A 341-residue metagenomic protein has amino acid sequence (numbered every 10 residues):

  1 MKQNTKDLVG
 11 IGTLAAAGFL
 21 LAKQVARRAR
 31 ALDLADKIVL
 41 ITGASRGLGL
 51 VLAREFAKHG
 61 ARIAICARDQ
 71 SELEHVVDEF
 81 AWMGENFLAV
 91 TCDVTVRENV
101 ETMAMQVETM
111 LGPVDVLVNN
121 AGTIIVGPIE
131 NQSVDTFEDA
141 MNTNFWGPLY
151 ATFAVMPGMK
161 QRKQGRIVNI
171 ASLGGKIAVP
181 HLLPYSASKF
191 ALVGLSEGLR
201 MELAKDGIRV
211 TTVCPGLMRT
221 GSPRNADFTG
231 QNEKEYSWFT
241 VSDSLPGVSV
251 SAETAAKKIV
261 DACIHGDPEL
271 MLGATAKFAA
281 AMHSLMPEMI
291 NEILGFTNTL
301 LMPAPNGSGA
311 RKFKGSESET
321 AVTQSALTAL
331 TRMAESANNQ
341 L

Functional and structural regions predicted by a protein language model:
I38, S45-R46: Conserved glycine-rich cofactor-binding loop
H59-V76: Conserved glycine-rich Rossmann-like NAD(P)H-binding loop of the short-chain dehydrogenase/reductase
Q70-S71, T91-T102, V134: The beta1-alpha1 cofactor-binding region of Rossmann-like NAD(H)/NADP(H)-dependent oxidoreductases
P128-I129, S133-E138: Substrate-binding pocket helix/loop in short-chain dehydrogenase/reductase
T152, S188: Active-site helix of classical SDR
S172: Residue(s) in the substrate-gating loop at a strand-loop-helix junction that position the organic substrate next
K205-P303: SDR active-site lid
